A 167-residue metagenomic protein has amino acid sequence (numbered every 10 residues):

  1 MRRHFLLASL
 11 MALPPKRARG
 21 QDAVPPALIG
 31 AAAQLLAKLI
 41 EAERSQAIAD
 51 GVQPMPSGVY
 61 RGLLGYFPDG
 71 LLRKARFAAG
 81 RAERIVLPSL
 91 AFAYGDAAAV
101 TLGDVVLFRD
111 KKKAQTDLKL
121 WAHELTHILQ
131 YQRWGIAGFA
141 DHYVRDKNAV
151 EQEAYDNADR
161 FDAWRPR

Functional and structural regions predicted by a protein language model:
R3-Q21: N-terminal export signals
L35-I48: Acidic/histidine-rich, surface-exposed loop or edge segments in extracytoplasmic proteins
S45-V52, K111, D141-R145: Second-shell loop/turn segments in exported
D50-V100, V105, R160, W164-P166: Auxiliary, metal-adjacent structural segments of Zn-dependent hydrolase domains
V105-A122, V144-D146: Short pre-active-site segment immediately N-terminal to the catalytic Zn-binding motif
L125-D141: Catalytic Zn2+-binding segment of zinc metalloproteases
R133, Y143-R167: Post-HExxH zinc-binding segment in Zn-dependent metallohydrolases
